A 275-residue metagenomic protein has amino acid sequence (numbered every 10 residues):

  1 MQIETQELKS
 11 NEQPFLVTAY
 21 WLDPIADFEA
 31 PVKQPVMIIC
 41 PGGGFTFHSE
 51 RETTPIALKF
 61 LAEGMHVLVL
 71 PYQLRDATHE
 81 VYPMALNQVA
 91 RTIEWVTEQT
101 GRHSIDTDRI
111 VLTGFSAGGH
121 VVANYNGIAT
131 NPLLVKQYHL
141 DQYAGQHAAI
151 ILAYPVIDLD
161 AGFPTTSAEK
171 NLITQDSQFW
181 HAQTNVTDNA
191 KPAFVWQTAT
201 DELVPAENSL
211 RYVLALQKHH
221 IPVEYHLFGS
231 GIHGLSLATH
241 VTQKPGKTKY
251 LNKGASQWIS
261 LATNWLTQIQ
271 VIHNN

Functional and structural regions predicted by a protein language model:
M1-V32, T165, G254: N-terminal cap/lid segment of alpha/beta-hydrolase-fold proteins
K33-G42: Short beta-strand element of the alpha/beta-hydrolase
S49-E50, L70-T107: Catalytic nucleophile-loop/oxyanion-hole region of alpha/beta-hydrolase and closely related hydrolase-like folds
E50-L68: Short amphipathic alpha-helix adjacent to the substrate-entry channel of hydrolases
R91-A168, I173, S177-Q178: Primarily recognizes the serine-hydrolase "nucleophile elbow" in alpha/beta-hydrolase and SGNH/GDSL folds
N189, V195-Q197, D201: Short beta-strand/loop motif that positions the catalytic acidic residue of the alpha/beta-hydrolase fold
E202-R211: Conserved alpha/beta-hydrolase "acid-adjacent" motif
Q217-N275: C-terminal catalytic histidine-bearing segment of alpha/beta-hydrolase fold enzymes
